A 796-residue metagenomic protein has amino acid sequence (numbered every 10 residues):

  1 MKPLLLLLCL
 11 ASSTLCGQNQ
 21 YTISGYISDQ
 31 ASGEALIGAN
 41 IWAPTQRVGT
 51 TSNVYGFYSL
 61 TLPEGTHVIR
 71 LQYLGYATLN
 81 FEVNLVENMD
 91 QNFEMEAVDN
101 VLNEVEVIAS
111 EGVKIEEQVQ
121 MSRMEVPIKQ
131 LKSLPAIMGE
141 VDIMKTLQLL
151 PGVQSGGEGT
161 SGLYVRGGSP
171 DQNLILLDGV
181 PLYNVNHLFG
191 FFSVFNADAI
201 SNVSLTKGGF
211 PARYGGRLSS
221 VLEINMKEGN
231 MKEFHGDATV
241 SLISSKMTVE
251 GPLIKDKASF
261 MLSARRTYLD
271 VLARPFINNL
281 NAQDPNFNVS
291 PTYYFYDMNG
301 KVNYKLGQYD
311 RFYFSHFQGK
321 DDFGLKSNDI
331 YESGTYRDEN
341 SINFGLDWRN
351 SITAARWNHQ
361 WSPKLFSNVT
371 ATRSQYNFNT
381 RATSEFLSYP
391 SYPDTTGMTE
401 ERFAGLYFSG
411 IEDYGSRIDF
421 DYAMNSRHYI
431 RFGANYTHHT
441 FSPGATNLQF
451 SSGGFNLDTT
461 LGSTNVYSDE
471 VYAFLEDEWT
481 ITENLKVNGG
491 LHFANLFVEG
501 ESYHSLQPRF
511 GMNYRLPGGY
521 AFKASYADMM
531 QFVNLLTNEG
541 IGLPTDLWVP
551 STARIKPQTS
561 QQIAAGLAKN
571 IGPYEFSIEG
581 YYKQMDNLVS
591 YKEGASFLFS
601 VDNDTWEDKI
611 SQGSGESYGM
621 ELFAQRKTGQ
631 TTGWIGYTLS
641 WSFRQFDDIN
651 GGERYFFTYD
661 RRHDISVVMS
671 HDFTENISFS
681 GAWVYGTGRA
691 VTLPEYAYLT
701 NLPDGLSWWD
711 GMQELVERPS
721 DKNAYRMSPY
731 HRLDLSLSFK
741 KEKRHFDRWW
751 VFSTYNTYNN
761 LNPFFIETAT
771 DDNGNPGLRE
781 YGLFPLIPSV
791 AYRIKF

Functional and structural regions predicted by a protein language model:
S28-S32, A39-P44, Q72-Y76, V86-P135 (+3 more regions): Short, acidic, small-residue-rich periplasmic hinge/interaction motif at the N-terminus of Gram-negative outer-membrane
Y58-T61, S133-P135, V180-T206: Short acidic/polar hinge/loop motifs at secondary-structure boundaries that mediate gating or recognition
D90-E94, I143-T146, S161-L163, G190-N196 (+5 more regions): N-terminal periplasmic accessory domains that precede and gate Gram-negative outer-membrane beta-barrel machines
S241-R266, P285-L325, G345-V369, M424-N425 (+1 more regions): Transmembrane beta-barrel wall of Gram-negative outer-membrane proteins
D322-G324, D329, S333, N377 (+6 more regions): Surface-exposed extracellular loop regions of Gram-negative outer-membrane beta-barrel proteins, predominantly
D413-G415, L461-V466, Y472, T552 (+6 more regions): Outer membrane beta-barrel strand-and-loop segments of large Gram-negative receptors, especially TonB-dependent
N484, Y582-Q584, W606-L693: Gram-negative outer-membrane beta-barrel transporters
D586, N676, Y685-Q713, S728-D734 (+1 more regions): C-terminal beta-signal and adjacent terminal beta-strands/loops of Gram-negative outer-membrane beta-barrel proteins
